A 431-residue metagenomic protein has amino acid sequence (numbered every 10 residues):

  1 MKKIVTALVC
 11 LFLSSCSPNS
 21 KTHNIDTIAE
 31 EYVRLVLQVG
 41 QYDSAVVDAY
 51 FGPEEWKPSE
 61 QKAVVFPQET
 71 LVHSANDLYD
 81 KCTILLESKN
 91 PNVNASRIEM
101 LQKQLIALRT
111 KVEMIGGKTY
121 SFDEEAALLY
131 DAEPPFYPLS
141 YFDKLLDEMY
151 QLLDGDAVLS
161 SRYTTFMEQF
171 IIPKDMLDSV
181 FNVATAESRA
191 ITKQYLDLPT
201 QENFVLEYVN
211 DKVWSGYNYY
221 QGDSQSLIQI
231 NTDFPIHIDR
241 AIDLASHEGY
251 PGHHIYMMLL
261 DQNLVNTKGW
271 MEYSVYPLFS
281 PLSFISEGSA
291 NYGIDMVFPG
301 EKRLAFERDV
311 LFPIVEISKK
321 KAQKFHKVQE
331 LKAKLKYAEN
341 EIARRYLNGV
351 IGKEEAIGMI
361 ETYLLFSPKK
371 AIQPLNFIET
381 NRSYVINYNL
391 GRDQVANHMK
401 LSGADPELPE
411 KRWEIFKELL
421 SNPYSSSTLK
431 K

Functional and structural regions predicted by a protein language model:
M1-H23: Bacterial Sec-dependent N-terminal signal peptides
C16-K431: N-terminal maturation segment of proteins
